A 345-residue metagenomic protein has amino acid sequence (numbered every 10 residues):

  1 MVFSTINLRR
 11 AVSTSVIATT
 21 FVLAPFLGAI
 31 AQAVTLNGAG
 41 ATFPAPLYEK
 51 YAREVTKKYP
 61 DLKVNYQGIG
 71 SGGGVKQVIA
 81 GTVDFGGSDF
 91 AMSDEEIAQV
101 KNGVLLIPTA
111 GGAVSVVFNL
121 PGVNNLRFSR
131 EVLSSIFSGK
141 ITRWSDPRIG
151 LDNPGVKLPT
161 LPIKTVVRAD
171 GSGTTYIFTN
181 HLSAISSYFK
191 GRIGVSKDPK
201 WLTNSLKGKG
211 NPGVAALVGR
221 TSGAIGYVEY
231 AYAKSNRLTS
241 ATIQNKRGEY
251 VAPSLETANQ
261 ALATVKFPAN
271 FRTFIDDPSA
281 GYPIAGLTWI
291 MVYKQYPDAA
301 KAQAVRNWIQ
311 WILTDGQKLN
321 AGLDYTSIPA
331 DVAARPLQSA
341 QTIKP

Functional and structural regions predicted by a protein language model:
V2-T19: Bacterial N-terminal signal peptides that target proteins for export
F21-I30: C-terminal segment of classical bacterial N-terminal signal peptides
A31-P345: Flexible loop/hinge segments at secondary-structure junctions
